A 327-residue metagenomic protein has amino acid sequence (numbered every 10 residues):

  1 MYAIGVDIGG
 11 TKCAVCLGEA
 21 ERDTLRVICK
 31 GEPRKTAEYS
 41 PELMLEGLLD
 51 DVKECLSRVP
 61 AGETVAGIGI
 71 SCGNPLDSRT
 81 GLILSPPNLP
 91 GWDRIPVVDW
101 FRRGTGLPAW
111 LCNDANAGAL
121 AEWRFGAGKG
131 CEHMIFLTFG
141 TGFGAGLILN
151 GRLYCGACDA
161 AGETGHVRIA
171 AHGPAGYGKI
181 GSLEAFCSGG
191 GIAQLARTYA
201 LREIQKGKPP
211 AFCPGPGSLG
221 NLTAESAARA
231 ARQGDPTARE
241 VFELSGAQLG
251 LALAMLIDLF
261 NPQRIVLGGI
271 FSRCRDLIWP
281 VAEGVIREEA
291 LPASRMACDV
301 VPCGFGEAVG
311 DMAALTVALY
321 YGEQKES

Functional and structural regions predicted by a protein language model:
M1-G67, D77-T80, F101-L107, R124-C131 (+1 more regions): ATP-binding/phosphotransfer module of carbohydrate and carboxylate kinases, centering on a glycine-rich
P33-A37, G91-W92, A157, A161-E163: A short acidic/small-residue loop/turn micro-motif
C72, R79, L149-N150: A cytosolic small-molecule/anion-sensing beta-strand core signal
G81-W92: A charged helix-plus-loop insertion that forms the helical arch/lid used to bind and gate nucleic-acid substrates
A109-N113: General beta-strand structural signal in soluble alpha/beta enzymes
A119: Acidic/histidine-rich catalytic cores of soluble enzymes
K129-C187: Glycine-rich phosphate-binding loop of actin/hexokinase-like ATP-binding domains
